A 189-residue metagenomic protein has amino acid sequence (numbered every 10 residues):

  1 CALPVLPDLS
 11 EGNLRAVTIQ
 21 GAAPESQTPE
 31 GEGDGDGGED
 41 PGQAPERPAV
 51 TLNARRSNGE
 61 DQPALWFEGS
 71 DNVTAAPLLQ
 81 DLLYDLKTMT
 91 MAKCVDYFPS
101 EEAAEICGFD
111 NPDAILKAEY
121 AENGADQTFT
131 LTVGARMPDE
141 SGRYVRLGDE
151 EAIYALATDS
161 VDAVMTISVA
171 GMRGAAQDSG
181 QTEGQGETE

Functional and structural regions predicted by a protein language model:
C1-E189: A short-motif feature that recognizes glycine-rich, charge-decorated loops that bind or process nucleotide phosphates
